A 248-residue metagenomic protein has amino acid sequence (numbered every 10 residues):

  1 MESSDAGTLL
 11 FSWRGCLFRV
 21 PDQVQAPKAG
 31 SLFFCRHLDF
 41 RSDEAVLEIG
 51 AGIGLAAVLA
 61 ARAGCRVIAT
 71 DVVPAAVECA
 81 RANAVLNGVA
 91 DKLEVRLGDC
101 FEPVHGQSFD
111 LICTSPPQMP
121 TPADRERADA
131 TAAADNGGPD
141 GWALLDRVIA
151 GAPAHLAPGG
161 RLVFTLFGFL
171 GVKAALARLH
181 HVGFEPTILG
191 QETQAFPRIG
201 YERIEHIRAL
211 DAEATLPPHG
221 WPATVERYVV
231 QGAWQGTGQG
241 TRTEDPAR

Functional and structural regions predicted by a protein language model:
M1-L59, A63, C79, L210-G236 (+1 more regions): SAM-dependent Rossmann-like transferase core, predominantly class I methyltransferases with a strong bias toward
R19, W142-G200: Conserved Class I SAM-dependent methyltransferase catalytic core
R66-D71: Conserved SAM-binding motif I beta-strand of class I
V73-A75: Conserved SAM/SAH-binding beta-strand->alpha-helix loop
V89-C100: Conserved SAM-binding strand-loop segment of SAM-dependent methyltransferases
F101-I112: A short acidic, Gly/Pro-enriched loop at the edge of an enzyme's catalytic core that lines a small-molecule cofactor
T114-D146: Mobile active-site "lid"/loop adjacent to the S-adenosyl-L-methionine
R178-R248: C-terminal catalytic and target-recognition region of SAM-dependent MTase-like enzymes, primarily methyltransferases
